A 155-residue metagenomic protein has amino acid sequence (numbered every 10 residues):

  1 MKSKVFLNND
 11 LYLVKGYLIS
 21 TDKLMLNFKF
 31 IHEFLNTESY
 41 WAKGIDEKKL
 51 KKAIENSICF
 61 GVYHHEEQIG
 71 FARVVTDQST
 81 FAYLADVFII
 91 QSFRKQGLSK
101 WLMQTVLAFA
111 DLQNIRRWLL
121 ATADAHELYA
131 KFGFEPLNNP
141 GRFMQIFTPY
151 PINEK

Functional and structural regions predicted by a protein language model:
K2-I45, K155: Short amphipathic alpha-helix that is part of the acyltransferase structural core
K48-F88: A conserved beta-strand-loop-helix scaffold within acyl/acetyltransferase catalytic domains
F93-L102: Conserved acetyl-CoA pyrophosphate-binding loop and the N-cap/start of the following alpha-helix in GNAT-like
L112-W118, A123-T148: Conserved active-site alpha-helix within GNAT-family acetyltransferase domains
Y150-E154: Short helix-loop capping/hinge motifs at secondary-structure junctions, enriched in acidic/polar residues
